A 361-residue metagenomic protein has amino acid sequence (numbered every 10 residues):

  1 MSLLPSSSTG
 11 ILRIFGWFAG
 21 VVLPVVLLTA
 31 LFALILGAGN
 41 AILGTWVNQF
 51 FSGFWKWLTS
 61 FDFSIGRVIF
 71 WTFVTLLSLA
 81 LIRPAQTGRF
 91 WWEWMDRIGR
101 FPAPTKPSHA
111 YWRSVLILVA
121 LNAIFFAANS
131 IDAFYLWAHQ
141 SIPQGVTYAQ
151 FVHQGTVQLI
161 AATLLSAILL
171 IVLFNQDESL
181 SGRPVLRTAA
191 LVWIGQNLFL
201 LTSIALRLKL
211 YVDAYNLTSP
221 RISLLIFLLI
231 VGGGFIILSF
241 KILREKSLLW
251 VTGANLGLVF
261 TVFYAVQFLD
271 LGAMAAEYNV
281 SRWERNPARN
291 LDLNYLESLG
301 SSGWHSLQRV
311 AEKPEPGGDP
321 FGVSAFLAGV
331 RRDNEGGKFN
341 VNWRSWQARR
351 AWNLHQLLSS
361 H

Functional and structural regions predicted by a protein language model:
S2-W17, W46, A80-L118, I131-F151 (+3 more regions): Juxtamembrane membrane-water interface segments of multi-pass membrane proteins, especially cytoplasmic-side
I14-W17, S52-I69, Q144-A161, L217-L229 (+1 more regions): Short aromatic-rich membrane-water interface segments that cap or initiate transmembrane helices in multi-pass membrane
G16-W91: Extended, domain-scale alpha-helical bundle/helix-rich regions
V26-I42, L121-Q140, S203-L210: Alpha-helical transmembrane segments and their membrane-interface junctions in multi-pass membrane proteins
V26-L31, I65-I82, L228-S239, L256-L269: Alpha-helical membrane-embedded segments
L118, N122, L248-L271: Internal/C-terminal transmembrane anchor helices
V262-R289: Hydrophobic alpha-helical transmembrane segments in integral membrane proteins
N294-H361: Extracytosolic and intramembrane catalytic regions of membrane-associated proteins in envelope/secretory systems
